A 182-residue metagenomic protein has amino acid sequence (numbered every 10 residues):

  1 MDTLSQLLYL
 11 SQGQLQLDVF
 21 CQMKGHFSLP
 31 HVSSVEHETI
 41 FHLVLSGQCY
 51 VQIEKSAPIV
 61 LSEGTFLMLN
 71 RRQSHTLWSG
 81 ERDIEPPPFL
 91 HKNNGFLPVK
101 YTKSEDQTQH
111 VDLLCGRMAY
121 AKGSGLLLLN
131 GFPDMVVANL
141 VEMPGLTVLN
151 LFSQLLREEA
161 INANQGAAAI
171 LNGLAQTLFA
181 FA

Functional and structural regions predicted by a protein language model:
M1-F66, R72-S104: Generic protein-terminus/edge-of-domain signal
L15, H110-L113, M135: A residue-level signal for beta-strand positions that form part of recognition/binding surfaces within mature
F20, F66-M68, L113-R117, V137: Conserved hydrophobic/aromatic beta-strand scaffold that supports enzyme active sites
V35-E38, Q107, L146, N172: Short, solvent-exposed loop/helix junctions and linker helices that flank or host conserved functional motifs
E81-P86, L90-H91, D106-H110, Q154-N162 (+1 more regions): Noncatalytic linker/hinge segments flanking ATPase motor cores
F96-L127: Alpha-helix-centered segments that form part of catalytic cores
C115-A182: An amphipathic alpha-helical interaction segment
